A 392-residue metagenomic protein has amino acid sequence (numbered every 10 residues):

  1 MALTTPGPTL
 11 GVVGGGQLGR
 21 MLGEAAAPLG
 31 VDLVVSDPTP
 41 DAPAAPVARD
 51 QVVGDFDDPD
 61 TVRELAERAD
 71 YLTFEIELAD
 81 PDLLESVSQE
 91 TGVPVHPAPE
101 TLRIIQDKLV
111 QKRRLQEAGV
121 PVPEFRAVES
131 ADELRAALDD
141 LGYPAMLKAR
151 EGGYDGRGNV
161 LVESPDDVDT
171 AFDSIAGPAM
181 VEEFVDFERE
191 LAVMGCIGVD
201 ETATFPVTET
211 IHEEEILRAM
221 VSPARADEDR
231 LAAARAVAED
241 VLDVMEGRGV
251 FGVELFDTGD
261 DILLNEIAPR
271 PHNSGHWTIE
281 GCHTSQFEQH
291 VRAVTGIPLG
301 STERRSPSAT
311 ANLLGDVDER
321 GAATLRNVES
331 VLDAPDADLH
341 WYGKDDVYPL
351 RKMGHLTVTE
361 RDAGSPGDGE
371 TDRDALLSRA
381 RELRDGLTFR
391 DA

Functional and structural regions predicted by a protein language model:
M1-I105: ATP-binding N-terminal substructure of ATP-dependent carboxylate-amine bond-forming enzymes
M1-T9, A27, R49, C196 (+3 more regions): Haloarchaeal acidic low-complexity proteome signature biased toward cell-envelope/secretome components but also
D55-V62, P81, A131, D140 (+3 more regions): Structural motif corresponding to alpha-helix initiation and N-cap regions
I104-L191, C196-E213, R218-V241: Active-site nucleotide/adenylate-binding loops and adjacent lid/helix of ATP-dependent enzymes
G195, D260-P271: A short beta-strand motif that forms the metal-chelation/ATP-contact edge of phosphoryl-transfer active sites
I197-E201, E213, D257-D261, E360-D362: Short acidic-glycine loop/turn motifs at beta-strand connectors
R235-G252, P269-V317: Active-site "cap" helix and flanking loop/linker of ATP-utilizing ligase/carboxylase catalytic domains
R292-A392: Peripheral (often C-terminal) accessory segments that flank ATP-dependent C-N-forming ligase machineries
